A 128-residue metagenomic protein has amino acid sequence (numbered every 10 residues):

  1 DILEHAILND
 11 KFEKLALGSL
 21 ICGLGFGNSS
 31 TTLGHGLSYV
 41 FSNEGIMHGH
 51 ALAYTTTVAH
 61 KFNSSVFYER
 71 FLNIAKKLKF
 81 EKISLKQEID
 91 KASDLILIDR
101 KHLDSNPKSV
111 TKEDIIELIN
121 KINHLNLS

Functional and structural regions predicted by a protein language model:
D1-K76: Active-site segments that bind and position negatively charged phosphate/pyrophosphate groups
Y68-S128: C-terminal charged capping/lid subdomain of soluble metabolic enzymes
